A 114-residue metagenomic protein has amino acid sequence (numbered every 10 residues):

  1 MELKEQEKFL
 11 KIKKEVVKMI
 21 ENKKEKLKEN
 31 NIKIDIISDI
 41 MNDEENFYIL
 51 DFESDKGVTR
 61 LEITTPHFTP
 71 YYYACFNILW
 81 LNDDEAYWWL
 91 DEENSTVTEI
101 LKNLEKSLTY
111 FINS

Functional and structural regions predicted by a protein language model:
E2-L27, L81-S114: Ampiphathic alpha-helical segments that act as solvent-exposed interaction surfaces
N31-N77: Amphipathic, interaction-prone secondary-structure segments
